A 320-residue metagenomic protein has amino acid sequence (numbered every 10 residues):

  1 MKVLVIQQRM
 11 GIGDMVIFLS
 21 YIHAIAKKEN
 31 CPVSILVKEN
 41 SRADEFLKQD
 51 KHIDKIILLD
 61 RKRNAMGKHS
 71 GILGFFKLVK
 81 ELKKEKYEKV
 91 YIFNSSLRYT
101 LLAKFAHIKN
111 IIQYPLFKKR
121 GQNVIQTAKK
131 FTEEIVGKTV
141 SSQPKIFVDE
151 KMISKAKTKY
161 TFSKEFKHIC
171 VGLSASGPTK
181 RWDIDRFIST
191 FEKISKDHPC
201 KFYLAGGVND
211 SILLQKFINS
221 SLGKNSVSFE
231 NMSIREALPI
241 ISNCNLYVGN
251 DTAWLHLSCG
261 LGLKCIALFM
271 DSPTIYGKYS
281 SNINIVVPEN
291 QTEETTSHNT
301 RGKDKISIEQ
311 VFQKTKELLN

Functional and structural regions predicted by a protein language model:
M1-N320: Catalytic machinery of carbohydrate-active enzymes, primarily nucleotide-sugar-dependent glycosyltransferases
